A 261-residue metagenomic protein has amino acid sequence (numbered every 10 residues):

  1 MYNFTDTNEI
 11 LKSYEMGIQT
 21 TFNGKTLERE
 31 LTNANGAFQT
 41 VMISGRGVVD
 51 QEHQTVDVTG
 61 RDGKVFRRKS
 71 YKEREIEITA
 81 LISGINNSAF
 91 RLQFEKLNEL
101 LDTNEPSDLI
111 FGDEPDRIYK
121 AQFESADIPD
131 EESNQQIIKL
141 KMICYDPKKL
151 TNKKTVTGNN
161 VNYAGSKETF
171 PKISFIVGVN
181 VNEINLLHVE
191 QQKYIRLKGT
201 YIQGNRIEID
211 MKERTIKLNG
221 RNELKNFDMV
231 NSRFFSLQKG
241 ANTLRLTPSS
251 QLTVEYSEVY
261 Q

Functional and structural regions predicted by a protein language model:
M1-Q54: Polar/acidic, low-complexity leader/linker segments enriched in S/T/G and N/D
F4-N8, Q19-T21, T79-E124: Short, acidic/charged, Gly/Pro-enriched secondary-structure junctions
D50-V65: SsDNA-processing nucleotidyl-transfer enzymes
R61-S88, N134-P147, N242: Oligomerization/assembly interface segments of phage tail-like spikes and tubes
S70-R74, L101-T103, E132-Q136, G165-K167 (+2 more regions): Solvent-exposed loop and beta-edge segments used for protein-protein assembly and interaction
T79-L81, I110, K141-I143, S174-I176 (+1 more regions): Residue-level recognition of well-ordered beta-strand positions that form the cores of beta-sheet-rich folds across
P106-K148: Short beta-strand and beta-hairpin "edge-sheet" elements
K148-Q261: Intrinsically disordered, low-complexity segments enriched in serine, threonine, and glycine
